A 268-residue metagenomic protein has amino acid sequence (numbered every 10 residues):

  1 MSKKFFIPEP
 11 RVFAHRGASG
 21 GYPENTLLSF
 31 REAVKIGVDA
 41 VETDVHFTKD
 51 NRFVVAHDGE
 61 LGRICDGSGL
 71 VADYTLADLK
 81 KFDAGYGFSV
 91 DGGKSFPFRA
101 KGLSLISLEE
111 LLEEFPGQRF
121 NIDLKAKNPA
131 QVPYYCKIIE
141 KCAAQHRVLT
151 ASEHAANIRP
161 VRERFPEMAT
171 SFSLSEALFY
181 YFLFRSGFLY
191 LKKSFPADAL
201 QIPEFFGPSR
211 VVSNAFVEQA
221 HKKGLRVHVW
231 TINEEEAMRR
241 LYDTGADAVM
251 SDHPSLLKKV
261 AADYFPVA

Functional and structural regions predicted by a protein language model:
K3-K4, E9-P10, H57-E167, L191-K223: Metal-dependent phosphodiesterase/phospholipase catalytic core, i.e., the His/Asp/Glu-rich active-site region
V12-A14, V41-T43, F120-I122, V148-A151 (+4 more regions): Hydrophobic faces of well-ordered beta-strands that scaffold small-molecule active sites in alpha/beta enzyme cores
R16-G17, E24, S152, S175-E176 (+1 more regions): Glycine-rich beta-to-alpha transition loops that act as phosphate-gripper elements at the mouths of alpha/beta enzyme
A18, E60, D66-S68, S173-Y180 (+2 more regions): Short, acidic/turn-prone active-site loops that include or flank metal/cofactor- and phosphate-binding residues
S29-F47, F195: Catalytic domains of carbohydrate-active enzymes, especially glycoside hydrolases
N51, Y135, V161, L241 (+1 more regions): Hydrophobic packing residues within well-ordered alpha-helices of enzyme cores
F98, Y181-A268: C-terminal active-site rim and adjoining tail of enzyme catalytic domains
R164-A177, F184, P196: Conserved anion-binding
